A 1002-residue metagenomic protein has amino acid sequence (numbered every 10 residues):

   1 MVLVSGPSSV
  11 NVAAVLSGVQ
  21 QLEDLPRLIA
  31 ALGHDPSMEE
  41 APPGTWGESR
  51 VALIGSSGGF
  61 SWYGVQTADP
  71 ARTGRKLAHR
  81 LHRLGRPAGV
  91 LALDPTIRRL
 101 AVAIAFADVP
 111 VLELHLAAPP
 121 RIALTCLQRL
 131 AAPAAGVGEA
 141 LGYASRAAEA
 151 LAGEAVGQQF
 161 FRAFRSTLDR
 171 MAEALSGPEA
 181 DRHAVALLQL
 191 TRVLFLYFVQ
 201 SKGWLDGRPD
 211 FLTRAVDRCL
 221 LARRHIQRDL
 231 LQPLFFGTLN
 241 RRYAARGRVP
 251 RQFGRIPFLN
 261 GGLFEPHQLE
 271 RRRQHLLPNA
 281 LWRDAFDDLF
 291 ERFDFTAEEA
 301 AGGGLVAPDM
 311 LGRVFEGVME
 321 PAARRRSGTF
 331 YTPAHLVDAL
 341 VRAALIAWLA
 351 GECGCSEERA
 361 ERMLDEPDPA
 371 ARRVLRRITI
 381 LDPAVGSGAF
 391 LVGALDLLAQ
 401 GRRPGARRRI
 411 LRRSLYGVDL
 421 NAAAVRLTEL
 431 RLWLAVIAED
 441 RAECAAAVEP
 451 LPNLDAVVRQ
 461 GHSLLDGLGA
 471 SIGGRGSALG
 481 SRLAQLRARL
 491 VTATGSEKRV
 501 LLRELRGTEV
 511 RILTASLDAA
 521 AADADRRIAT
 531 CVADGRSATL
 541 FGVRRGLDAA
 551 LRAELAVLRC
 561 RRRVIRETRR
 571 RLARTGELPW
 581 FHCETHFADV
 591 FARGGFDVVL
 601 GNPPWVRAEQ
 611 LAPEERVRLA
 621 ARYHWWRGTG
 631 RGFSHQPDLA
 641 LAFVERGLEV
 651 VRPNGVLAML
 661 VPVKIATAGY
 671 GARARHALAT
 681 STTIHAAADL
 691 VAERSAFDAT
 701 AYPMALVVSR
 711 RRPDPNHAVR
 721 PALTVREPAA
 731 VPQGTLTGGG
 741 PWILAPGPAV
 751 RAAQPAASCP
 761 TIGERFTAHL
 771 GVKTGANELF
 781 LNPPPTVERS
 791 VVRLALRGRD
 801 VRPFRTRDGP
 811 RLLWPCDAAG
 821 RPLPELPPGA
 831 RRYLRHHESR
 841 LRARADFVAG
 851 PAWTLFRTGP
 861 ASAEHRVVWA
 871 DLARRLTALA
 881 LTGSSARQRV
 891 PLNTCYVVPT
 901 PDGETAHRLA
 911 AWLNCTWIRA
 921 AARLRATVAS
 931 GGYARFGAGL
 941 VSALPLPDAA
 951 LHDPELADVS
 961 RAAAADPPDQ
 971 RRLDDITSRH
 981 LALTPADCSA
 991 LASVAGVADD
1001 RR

Functional and structural regions predicted by a protein language model:
V2-E23, A31-H34, A41, W46-R50 (+14 more regions): Preference for the N-terminal adenyl/adenosyl cofactor-binding alpha/beta module
T45-Q128, H267-L269, R273-H275, R607 (+6 more regions): Polybasic, glycine- and aromatic-enriched phosphate-binding surface used to engage nucleic acids
S145-G157, E173-D181, D294-G302, G317-P333 (+8 more regions): Glycine- and acidic
D169-A172, L194, L940-L981, D987: Extended amphipathic alpha-helical segments enriched in small hydrophobics
I380, A389-A406, A470-G495, D534-A688: SAM-dependent methyltransferase catalytic-core segment centered on the flexible catalytic loop and adjoining short
T428: Conserved SAM-binding loop
R441-E449, L454-A456, S463-G546, A722-G738: Conserved ATP-dependent motor core of P-loop NTPases, especially the RecA-like helicase ATPase domain
T700-N716: Conserved beta strand-loop-helix elements of the APE1-like EEP
